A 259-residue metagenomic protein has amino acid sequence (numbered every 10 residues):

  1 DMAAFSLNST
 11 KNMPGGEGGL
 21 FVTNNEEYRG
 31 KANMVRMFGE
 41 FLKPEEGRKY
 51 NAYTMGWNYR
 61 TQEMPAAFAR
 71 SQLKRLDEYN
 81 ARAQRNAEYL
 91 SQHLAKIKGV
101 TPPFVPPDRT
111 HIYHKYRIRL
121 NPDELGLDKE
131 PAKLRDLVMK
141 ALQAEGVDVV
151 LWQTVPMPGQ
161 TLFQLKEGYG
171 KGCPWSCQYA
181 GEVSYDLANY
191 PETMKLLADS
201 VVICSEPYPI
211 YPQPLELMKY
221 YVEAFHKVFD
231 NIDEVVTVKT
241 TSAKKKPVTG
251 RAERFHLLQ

Functional and structural regions predicted by a protein language model:
M2-I118: Active-site region of PLP-dependent enzymes
T23, I118-P122, S205-P207: Short beta-strand-to-loop capping motifs
R29-E46, F163-G181: Mobile, glycine-enriched helix-loop/loop "lid" segments at the mouths of ligand-binding/catalytic clefts that gate
G39-E40, A144-V149, F225-D233: A common structural junction motif
E46-R60, S91-T161, A188, V236-P247: Conserved small-domain helix->loop->beta segment predominantly found in fold-type I
L76-D77, L125-K129, I210-P214: A generic structural signal for short coil/turn motifs at secondary-structure boundaries
L165-Q259: PLP-dependent enzyme catalytic core of the Aspartate aminotransferase-like
